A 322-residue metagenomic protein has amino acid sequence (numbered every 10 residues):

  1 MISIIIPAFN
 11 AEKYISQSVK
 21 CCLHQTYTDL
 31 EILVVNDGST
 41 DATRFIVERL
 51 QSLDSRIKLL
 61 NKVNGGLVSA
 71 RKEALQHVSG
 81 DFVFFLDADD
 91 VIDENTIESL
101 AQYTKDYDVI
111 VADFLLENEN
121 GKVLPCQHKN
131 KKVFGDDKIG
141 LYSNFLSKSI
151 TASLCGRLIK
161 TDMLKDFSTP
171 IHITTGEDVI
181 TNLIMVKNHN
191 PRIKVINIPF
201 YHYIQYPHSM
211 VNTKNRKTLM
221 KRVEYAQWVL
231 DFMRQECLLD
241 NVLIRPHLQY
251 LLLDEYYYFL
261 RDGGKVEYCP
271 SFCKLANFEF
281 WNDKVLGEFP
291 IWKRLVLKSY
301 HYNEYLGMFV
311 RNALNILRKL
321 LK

Functional and structural regions predicted by a protein language model:
A11-H24: Short, well-formed alpha-helical segments that are part of the catalytic scaffolds of diverse glycosyltransferases
N36-I46, V63: A conserved acidic beta->alpha catalytic loop
K62-V78: Glycine-rich, basic loop-to-helix element that forms the pyrophosphate-binding segment of sugar-nucleotide handling
V83: Short aromatic/hydrophobic "clamp" motif used to bind/position activated sugar donors
T96-H172: Flexible acidic/His/Gly-enriched loops in nucleotide-sugar-dependent glycosyltransferase catalytic domains
I139-K217, R222: Conserved nucleotide-sugar donor-binding catalytic segment
F200-Y206, N212-D240, D254-W281: Catalytic core of nucleotide-sugar-dependent glycosyltransferases
D262-K322: Membrane-interface aromatic/basic loop that binds lipid-linked glycans or pyrophosphate carriers, typified by
